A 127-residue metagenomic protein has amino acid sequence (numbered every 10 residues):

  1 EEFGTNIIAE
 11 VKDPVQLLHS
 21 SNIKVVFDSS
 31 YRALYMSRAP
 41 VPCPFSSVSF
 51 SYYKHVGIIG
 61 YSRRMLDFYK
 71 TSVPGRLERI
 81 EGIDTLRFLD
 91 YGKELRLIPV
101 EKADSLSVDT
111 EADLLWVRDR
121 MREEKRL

Functional and structural regions predicted by a protein language model:
E1-V73: Conserved core of the sugar-phosphate nucleotidyltransferase
F50-L127: Conserved alpha/beta core of the MobA/IspD/sugar-nucleotide pyrophosphorylase nucleotidyltransferase superfamily
